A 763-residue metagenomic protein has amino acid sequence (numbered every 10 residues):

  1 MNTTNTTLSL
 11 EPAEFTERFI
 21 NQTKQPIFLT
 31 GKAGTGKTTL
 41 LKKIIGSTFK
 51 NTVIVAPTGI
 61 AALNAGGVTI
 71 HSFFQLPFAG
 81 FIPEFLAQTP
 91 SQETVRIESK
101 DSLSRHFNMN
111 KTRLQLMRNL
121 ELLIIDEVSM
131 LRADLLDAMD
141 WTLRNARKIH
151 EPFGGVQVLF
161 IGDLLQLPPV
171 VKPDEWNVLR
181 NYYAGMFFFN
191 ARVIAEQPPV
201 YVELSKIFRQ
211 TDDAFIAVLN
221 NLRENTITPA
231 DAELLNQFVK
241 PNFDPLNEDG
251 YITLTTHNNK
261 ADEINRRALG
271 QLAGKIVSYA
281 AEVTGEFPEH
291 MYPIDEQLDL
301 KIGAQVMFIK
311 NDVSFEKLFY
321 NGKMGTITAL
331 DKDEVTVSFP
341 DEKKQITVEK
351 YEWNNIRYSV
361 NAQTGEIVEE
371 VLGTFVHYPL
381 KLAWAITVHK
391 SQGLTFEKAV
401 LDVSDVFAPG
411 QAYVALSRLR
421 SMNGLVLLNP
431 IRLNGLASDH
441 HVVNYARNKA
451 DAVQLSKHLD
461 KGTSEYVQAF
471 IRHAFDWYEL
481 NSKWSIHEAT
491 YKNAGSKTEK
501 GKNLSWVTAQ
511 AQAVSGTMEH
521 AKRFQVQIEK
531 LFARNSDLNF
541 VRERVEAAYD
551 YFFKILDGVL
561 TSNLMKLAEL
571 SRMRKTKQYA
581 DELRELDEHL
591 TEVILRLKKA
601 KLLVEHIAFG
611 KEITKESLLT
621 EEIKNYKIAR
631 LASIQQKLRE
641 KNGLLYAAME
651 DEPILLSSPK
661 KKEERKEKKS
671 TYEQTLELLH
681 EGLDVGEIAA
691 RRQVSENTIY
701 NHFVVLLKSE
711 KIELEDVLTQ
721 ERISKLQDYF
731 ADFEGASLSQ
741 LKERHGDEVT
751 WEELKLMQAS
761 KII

Functional and structural regions predicted by a protein language model:
M1-L656: Conserved ATP-binding/catalytic motifs of P-loop helicase motor domains
T7, V376, R665-K666, V717: Short helix-capping and inter-helix turn/linker motifs at the boundaries of alpha-helical repeat units
S47, K566, V705, L756 (+1 more regions): Alpha-helical DNA-recognition elements
D405-V406, R418-L425, E681, V694 (+2 more regions): Short, well-ordered loop/turn and helix-capping segments at boundaries between secondary-structure elements and domains
E652-E664, V705-L714: Short, Lys/Arg-enriched N-terminal segment that forms or immediately precedes the first helix of a structured domain
K666-L683, I723-G735: Short, amphipathic alpha-helical "recognition" segments used to contact nucleic acids or chromatin
L679, A689-V704, Q740-A759: Short, basic interhelical loop/turn and adjoining N-cap of the next helix at nucleic-acid- or acidic-partner-contacting
E710-Q727: Short Lys/Arg-enriched helix C-cap and helix-to-coil transition segments that create basic nucleic-acid-contact patches
